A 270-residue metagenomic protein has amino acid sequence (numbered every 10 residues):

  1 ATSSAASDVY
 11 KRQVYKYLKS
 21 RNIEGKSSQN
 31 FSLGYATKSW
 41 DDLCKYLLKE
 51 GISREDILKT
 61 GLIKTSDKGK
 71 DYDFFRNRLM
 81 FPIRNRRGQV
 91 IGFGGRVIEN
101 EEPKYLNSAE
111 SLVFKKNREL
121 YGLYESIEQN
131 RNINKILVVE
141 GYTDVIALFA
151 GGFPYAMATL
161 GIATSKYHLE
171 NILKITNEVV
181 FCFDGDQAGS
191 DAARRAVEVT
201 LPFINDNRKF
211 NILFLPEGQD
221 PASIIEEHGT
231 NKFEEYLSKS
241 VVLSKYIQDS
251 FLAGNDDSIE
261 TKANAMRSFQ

Functional and structural regions predicted by a protein language model:
A1-A6, Y10: Single conserved hydrophobic/aromatic residue that forms the stacking wall/gate of nucleotide- or nucleobase-binding
V14: OB-fold/S1-family RNA-binding modules
S28-Q29: Terminal amphipathic helices with adjacent charged low-complexity linkers/tails
S39-I175, A192-A193: Phosphate-handling DNA/RNA-contact segment within nucleic-acid enzymes
I136-V138, N177-A188, A193, I212-F214: Acidic beta-strand-to-loop metal/phosphate-binding motif
N171, V199-N207: Arginine/glycine-rich "motif VI" loop of SF2 helicases in the C-terminal RecA-like domain
N207-Q270: C-terminal or mid-to-C-terminal helical accessory/interaction module adjacent to the motor/catalytic core
